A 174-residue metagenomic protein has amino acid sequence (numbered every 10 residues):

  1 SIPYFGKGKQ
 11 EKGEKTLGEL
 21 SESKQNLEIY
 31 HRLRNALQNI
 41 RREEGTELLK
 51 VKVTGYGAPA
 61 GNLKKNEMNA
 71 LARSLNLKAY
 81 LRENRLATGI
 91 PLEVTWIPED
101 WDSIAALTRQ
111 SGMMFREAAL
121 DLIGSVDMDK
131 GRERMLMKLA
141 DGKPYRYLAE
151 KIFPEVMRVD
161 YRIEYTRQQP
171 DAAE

Functional and structural regions predicted by a protein language model:
F5, K9-A58, R82: Periplasmic peptidoglycan-binding/anchoring modules of Gram-negative envelope and division proteins
Q10, I97-E99, T166: Residues that form or immediately flank small-molecule/cofactor binding pockets and catalytic motifs
E11-G13, G61, D102, Q169: Residues in flexible loops and secondary-structure boundaries
A58-Y161: Periplasmic OmpA-like peptidoglycan-binding domain that tethers envelope proteins to the cell wall
R162-Q169: Short beta-strand-to-coil "C-cap" segments at the C-terminal boundary of structured domains/repeats, marking
D171-E174: Amphipathic alpha-helical repeat scaffolds of TPR domains
